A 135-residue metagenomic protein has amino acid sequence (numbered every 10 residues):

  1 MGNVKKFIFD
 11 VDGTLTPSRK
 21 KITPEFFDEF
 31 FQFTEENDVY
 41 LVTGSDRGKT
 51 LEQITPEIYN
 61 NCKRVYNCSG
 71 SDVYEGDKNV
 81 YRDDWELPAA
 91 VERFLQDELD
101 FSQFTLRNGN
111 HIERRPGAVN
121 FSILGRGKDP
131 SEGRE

Functional and structural regions predicted by a protein language model:
G2-N3, E36: Short loop/turn elements that form and flank the Walker-type P-loop nucleotide-binding site in RecA-like NTPase cores
N3-F7, P24-D28, S122-P130: Short amphipathic alpha-helical segments, especially helix-boundary/capping motifs
N3-I22, L41: Asp-based phosphoryl-transfer active-site loop
F9, N61-K63, G117: Generic detector of short, well-ordered, non-transmembrane alpha-helical segments enriched in hydrophobic residues
T14, S71, R126: Short glycine-rich anion-binding loops that position phosphate/pyrophosphate groups of nucleotides and phosphorylated
P17, E75, D129: Glycine/Thr-rich phosphate-binding loops of Rossmann-like dinucleotide-binding domains
K20-H111: Active-site phosphate-binding/coordination module
T105-E135: Conserved acidic, metal-coordinating active-site core of Asp-based, Mg2+-dependent phosphoryl-transfer enzymes
